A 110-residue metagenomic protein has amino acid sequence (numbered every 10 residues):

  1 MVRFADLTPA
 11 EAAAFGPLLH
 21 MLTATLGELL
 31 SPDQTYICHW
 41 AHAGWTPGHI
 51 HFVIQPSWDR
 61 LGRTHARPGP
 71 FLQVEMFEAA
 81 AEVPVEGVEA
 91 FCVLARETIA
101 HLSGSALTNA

Functional and structural regions predicted by a protein language model:
M1-A110: HIT superfamily nucleotide-processing domains
